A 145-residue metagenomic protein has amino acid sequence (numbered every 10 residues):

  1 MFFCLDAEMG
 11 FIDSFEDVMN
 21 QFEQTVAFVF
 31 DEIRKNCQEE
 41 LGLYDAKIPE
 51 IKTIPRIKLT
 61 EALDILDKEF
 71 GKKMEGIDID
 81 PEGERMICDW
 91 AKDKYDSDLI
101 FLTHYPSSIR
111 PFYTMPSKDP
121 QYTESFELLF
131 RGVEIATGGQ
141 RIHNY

Functional and structural regions predicted by a protein language model:
M1-I12, E127-F130: Residues forming anionic-ligand binding surfaces in small-molecule and nucleic-acid pockets of primarily soluble enzymes
E8, L102-T103, L129, A136: Residues in well-ordered beta-strands of folded domains
D13-E16, H143: A generic structural signal for alpha-helix starts
F15-M19, E23: Well-ordered alpha/beta subsegment
E16, R110-Y113, T137: Short helix/loop capping segments that flank catalytic or ligand/cofactor-binding pockets
Q24-L128: Metal-assisted phosphate- and nucleotidyl-transfer catalytic regions
P120-Y145: Generic long, charged, amphipathic alpha-helical segments
